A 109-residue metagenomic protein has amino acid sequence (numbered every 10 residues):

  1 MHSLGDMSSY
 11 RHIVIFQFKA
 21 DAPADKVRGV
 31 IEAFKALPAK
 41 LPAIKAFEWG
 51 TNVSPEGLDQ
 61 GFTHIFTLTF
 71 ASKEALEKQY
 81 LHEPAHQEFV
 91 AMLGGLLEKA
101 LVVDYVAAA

Functional and structural regions predicted by a protein language model:
H2-M7, G50-G61, V90-A109: Glycine-rich beta-strand-turn "strand-cap" elements at beta-sheet edges
S8-A46: N-terminal first-folded block
Y10-F18, W49-H82: Short, well-ordered beta-strand segments in beta-rich or mixed alpha/beta enzyme and ligand-binding folds
D25, A39-I44, Q60, T69-V103: An amphipathic, aromatic/His-enriched active-site/gating alpha helix that lines ligand/cofactor pockets
